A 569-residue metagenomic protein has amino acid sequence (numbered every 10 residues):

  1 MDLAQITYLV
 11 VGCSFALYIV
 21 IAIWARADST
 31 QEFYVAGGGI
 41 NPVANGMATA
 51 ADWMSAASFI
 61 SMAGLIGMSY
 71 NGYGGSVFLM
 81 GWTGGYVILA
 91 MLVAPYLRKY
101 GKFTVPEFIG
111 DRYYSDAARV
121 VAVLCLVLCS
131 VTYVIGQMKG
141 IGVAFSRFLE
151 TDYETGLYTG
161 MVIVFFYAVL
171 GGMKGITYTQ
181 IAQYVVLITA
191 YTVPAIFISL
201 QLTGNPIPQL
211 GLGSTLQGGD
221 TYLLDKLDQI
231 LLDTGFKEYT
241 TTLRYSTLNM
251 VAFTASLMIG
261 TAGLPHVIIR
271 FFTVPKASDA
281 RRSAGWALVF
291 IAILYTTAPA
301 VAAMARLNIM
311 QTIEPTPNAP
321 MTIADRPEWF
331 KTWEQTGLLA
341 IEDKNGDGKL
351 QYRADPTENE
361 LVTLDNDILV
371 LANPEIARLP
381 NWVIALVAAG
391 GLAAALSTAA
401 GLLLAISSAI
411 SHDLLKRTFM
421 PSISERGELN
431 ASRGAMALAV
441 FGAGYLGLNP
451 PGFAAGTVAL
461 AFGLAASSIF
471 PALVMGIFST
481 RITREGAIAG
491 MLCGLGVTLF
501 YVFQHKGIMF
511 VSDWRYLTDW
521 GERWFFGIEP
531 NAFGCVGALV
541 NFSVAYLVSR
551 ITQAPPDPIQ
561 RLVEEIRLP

Functional and structural regions predicted by a protein language model:
M1-P569: Membrane-embedded helix-loop-helix hairpins and adjacent transmembrane boundary segments in multi-pass transporters
